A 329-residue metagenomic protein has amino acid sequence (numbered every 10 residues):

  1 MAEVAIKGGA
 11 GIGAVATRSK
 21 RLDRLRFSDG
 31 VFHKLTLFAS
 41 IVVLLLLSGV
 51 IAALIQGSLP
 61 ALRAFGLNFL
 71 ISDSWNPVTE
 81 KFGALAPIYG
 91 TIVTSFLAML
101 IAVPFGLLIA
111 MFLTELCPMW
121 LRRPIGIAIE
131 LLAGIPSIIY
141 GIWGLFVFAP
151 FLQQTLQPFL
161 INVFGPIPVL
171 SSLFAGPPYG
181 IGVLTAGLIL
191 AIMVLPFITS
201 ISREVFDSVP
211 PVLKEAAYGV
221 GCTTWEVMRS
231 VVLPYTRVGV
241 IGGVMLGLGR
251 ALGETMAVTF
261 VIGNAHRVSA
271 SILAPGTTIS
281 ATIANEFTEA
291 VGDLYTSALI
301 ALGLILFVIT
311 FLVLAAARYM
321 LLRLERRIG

Functional and structural regions predicted by a protein language model:
M1-S40, A317-G329: Transmembrane alpha-helical segments of polytopic membrane transport and secretion proteins
A16-L35, L54-A98, P118-M119, G176 (+1 more regions): Periplasmic/extracellular loop-to-transmembrane helix junction in inner-membrane transport proteins
F27, H33-K34, F112-Y140, L145-F146 (+1 more regions): Short loop segments and helix-boundary regions at transmembrane helix junctions of multi-pass inner-membrane proteins
A64-F82, Y140-I192: Membrane-interfacial helix termini and adjacent extracytoplasmic/periplasmic loops of multi-pass transporters
Y89, V93-I101, F105, I109 (+3 more regions): Hydrophobic alpha-helical transmembrane segments of multipass integral membrane proteins, especially permease/channel
A98-I129, A317-R323: Transmembrane-helix boundary motif in ABC transporter permease subunits
I127, L131, I135, I139 (+3 more regions): Transmembrane alpha-helices
V258-F307: Interhelical loop and adjacent transmembrane-helix boundary motif in polytopic membrane transport permeases
